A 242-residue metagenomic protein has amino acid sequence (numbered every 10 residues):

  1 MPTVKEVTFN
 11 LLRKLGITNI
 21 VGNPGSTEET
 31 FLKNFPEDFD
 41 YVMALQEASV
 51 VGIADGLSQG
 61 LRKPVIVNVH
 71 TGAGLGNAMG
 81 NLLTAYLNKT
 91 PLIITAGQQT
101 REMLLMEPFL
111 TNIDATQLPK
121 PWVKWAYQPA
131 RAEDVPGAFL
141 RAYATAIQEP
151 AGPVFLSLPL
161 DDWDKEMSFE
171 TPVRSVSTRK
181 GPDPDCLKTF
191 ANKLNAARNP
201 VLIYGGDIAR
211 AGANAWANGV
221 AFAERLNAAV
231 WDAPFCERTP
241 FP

Functional and structural regions predicted by a protein language model:
M1-P242: N-terminal alpha/beta PP-like core and its mobile active-site loop of ThDP/TPP-dependent enzymes
